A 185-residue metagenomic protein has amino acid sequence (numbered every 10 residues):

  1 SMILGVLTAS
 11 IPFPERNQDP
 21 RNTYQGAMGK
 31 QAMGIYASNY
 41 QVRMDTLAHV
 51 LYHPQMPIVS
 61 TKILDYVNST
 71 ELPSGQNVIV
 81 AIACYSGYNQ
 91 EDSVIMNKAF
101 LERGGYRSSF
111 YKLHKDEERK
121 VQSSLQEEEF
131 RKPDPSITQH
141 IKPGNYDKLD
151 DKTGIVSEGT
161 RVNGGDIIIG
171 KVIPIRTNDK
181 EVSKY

Functional and structural regions predicted by a protein language model:
S1-Y185: Conduit-forming functional cores of very large proteins
